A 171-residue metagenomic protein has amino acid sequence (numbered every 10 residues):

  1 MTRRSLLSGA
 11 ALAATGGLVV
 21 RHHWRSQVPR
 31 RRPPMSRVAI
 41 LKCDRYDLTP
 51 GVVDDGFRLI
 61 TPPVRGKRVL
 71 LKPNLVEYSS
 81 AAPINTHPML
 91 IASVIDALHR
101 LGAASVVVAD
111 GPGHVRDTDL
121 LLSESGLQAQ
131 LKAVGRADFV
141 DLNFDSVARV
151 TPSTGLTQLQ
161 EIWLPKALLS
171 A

Functional and structural regions predicted by a protein language model:
M1-A171: N-terminal and secondary-structure boundary signal
